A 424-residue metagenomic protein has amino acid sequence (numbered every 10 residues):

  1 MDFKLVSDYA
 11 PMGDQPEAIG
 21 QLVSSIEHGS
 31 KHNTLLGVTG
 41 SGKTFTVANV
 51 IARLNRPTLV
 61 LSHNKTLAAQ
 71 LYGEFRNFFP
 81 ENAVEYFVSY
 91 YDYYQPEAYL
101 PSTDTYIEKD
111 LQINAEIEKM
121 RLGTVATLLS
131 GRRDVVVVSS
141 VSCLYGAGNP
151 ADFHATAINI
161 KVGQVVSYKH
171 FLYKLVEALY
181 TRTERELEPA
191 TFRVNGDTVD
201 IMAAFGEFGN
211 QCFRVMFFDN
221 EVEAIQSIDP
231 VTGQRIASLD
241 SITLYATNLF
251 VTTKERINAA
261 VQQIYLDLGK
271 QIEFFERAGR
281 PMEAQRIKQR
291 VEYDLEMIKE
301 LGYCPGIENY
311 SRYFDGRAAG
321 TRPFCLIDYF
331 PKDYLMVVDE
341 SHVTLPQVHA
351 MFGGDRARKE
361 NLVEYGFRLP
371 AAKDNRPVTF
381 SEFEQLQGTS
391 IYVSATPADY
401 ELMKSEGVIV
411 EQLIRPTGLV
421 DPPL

Functional and structural regions predicted by a protein language model:
M1-L424: ASCE RecA-like P-loop NTPase motor cores that couple ATP hydrolysis to mechanical translocation on nucleic acids
